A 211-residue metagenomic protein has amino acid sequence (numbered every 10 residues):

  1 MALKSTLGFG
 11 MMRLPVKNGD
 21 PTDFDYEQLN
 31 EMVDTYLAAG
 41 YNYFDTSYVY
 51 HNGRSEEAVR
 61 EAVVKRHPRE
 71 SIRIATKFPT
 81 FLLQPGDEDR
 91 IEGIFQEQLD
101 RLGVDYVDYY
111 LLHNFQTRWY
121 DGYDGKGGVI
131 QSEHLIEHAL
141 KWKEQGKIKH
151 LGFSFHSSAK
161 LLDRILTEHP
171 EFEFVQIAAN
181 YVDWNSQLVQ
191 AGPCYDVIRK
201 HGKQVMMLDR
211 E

Functional and structural regions predicted by a protein language model:
M1-I72, D105, H138: N-terminal binding-site loop/beta-alpha segment at the start of enzyme catalytic domains that lines or forms
K4, V104-V107, I148, F172: Core-facing hydrophobic residues within beta-strands of well-ordered domains
F9, Y36, F44, V59 (+6 more regions): Conserved, mostly hydrophobic/aromatic
R13-E27, K77-E92, G122-K126: Active-site mouth loops of central-metabolism enzymes
P21-L37, G86-G103, S157-T167: Short, acidic/polar
Y26, F115-E211: Beta/alpha (TIM)-barrel catalytic core signal, keyed to glycine-rich beta->alpha loops juxtaposed to Asp/Glu that bind
V33-D34, E56, R60, E92-L99 (+3 more regions): Generic structural signal for well-ordered alpha-helices, preferentially at hydrophobic/aromatic core positions
E70-L82, Y110-H113, I177-A179: A short, structured active-site edge motif that brings together acidic residues
